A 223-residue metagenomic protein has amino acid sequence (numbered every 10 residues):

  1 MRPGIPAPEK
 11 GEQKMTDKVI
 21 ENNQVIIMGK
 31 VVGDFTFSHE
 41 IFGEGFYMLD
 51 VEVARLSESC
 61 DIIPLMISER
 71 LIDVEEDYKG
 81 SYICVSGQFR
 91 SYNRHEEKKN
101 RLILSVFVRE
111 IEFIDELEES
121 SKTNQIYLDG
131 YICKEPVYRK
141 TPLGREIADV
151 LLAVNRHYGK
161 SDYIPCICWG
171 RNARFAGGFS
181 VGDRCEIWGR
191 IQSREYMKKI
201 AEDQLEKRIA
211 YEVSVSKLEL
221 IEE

Functional and structural regions predicted by a protein language model:
R2-E223: OB-fold and OB-like single-stranded nucleic-acid-recognition modules and their adjacent interaction interfaces
